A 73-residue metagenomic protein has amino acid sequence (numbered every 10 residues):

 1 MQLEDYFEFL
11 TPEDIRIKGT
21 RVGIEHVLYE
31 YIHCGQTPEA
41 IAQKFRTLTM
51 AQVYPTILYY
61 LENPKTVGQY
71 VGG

Functional and structural regions predicted by a protein language model:
M1-I17: Short, Lys/Arg-enriched N-terminal segment that forms or immediately precedes the first helix of a structured domain
G23-G73: Long, charge-rich, low-complexity alpha-helical segments
